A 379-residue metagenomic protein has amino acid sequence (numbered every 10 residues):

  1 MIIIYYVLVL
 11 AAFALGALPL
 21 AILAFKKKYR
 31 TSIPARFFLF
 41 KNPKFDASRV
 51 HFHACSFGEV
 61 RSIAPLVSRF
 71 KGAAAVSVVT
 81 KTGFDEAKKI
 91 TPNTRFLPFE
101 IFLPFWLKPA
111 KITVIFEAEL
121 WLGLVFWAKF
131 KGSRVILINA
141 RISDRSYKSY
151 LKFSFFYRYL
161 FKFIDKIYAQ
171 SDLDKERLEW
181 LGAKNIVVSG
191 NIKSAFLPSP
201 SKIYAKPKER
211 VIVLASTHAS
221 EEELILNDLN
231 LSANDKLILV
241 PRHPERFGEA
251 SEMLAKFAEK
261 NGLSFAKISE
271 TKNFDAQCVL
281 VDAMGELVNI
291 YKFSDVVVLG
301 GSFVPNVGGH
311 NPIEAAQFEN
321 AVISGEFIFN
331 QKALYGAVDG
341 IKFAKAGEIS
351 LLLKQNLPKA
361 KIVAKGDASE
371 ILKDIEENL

Functional and structural regions predicted by a protein language model:
M1-R36: A transmembrane-helix-recognition feature enriched in membrane-embedded lipid enzymes and envelope glyco-/phospholipid
I33-F38, D46-S201, T217-E221, D228 (+1 more regions): Active-site and donor-binding regions of nucleotide-sugar-utilizing enzymes
F45-H51, P207-V213, E222-L224, N234-K236: Charged active-site motifs of nucleotide-sugar-dependent glycosyltransferases
P65, A75-V79, S220-E286: Donor-nucleotide binding loops and adjacent catalytic segments primarily of GT-B fold Leloir glycosyltransferases
P104-K108, K272-A276, G285-D295, Q317: Short acidic alpha-helix that forms the nucleotide-activated donor recognition element in Leloir-type transferases
L124, E221, E286, H310-N311: Conserved sugar-transfer catalytic core signal across GT-A, GT-B, and GT-C glycosyltransferases
I164, W180, L287, K292-A364: Catalytic binding pocket for nucleotide-activated donors in carbohydrate/polymer assembly enzymes
A364-L379: C-terminal alpha-helical cap of glycosyltransferases
